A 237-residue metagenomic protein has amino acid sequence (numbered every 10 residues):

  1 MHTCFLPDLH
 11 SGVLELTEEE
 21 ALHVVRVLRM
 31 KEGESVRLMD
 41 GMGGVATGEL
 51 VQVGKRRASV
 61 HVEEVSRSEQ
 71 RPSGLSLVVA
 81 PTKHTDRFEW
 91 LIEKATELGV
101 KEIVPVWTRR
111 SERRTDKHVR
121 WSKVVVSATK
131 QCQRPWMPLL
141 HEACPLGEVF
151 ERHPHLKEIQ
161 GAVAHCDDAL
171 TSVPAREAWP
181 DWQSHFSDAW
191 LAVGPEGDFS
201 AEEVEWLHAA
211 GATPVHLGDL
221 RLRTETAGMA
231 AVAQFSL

Functional and structural regions predicted by a protein language model:
M1-S68, V119: N-terminal positively charged helical leader segments and presequences
G33, A95, V125, L207 (+1 more regions): Residue-level signal for inorganic ion chemistry
V60, M137-H141, P214: Generic structural signal for residues in well-ordered beta-strands
V65, T108-S111, D219-L220: Short, ordered loop/turn segments at secondary-structure junctions
E69-V163: RNA substrate-binding interface of SAM-dependent RNA methyltransferases
L146-H185, A189: A mid-sequence, solvent-exposed acidic-amphipathic segment
F186-W206: A C-terminal functional module that forms or caps the active site or interfaces directly with catalytic machinery
A201-L237: Structured adenosyl-cofactor binding patch, chiefly the S-adenosyl-L-methionine
